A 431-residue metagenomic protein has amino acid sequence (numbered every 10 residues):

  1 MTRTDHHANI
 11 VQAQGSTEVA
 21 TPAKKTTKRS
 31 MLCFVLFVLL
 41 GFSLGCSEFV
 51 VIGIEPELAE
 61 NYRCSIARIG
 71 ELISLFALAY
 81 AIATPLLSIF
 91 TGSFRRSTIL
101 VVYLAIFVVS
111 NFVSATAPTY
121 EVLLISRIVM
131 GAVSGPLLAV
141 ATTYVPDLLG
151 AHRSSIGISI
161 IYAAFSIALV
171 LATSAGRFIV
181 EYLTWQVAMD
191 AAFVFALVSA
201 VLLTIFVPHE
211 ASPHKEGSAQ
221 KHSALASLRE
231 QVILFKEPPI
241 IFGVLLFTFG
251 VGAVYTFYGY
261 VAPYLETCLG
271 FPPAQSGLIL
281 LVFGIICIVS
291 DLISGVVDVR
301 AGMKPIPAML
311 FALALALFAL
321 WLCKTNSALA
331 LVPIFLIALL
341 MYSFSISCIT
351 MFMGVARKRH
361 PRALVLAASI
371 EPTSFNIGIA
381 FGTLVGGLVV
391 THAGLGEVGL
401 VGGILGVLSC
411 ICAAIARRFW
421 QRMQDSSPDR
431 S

Functional and structural regions predicted by a protein language model:
C33-I66, T84-L87, F257-A262: Extracytoplasmic
R63, R95, T116-V122, G270 (+1 more regions): Helix-breaking motifs and short loop linkers at transmembrane-helix boundaries and internal kinks in secondary membrane
I82-P118: Conserved MFS/SLC helix-loop-helix module at the cytosolic interface between two early adjacent transmembrane helices
T84-R95, S290-G302, V390: Helix-to-loop junctions at the C-terminal end of transmembrane segments in multipass secondary transporters
S110, E121-M130, A328-L336: Paired small-residue
Y120-V122, G150-P208, Y260, Y264: Helix-loop-helix hairpin linking two adjacent transmembrane segments in secondary transporters
S126-F165: Cytoplasmic helix-loop-helix junction between adjacent transmembrane helices in 12-TM secondary transporters
V355-A393: A late C-terminal transmembrane helix in Major Facilitator Superfamily
